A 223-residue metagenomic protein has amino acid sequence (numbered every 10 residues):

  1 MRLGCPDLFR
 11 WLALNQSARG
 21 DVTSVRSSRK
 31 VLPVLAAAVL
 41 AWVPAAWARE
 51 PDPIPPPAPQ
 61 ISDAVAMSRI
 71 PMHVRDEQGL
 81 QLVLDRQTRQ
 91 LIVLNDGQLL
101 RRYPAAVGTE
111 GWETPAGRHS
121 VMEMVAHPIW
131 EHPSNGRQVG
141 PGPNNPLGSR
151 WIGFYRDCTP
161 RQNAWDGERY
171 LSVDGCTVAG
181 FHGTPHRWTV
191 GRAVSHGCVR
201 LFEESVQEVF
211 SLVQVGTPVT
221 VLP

Functional and structural regions predicted by a protein language model:
R2-P223: N-terminal pre-domains immediately preceding structured catalytic cores
